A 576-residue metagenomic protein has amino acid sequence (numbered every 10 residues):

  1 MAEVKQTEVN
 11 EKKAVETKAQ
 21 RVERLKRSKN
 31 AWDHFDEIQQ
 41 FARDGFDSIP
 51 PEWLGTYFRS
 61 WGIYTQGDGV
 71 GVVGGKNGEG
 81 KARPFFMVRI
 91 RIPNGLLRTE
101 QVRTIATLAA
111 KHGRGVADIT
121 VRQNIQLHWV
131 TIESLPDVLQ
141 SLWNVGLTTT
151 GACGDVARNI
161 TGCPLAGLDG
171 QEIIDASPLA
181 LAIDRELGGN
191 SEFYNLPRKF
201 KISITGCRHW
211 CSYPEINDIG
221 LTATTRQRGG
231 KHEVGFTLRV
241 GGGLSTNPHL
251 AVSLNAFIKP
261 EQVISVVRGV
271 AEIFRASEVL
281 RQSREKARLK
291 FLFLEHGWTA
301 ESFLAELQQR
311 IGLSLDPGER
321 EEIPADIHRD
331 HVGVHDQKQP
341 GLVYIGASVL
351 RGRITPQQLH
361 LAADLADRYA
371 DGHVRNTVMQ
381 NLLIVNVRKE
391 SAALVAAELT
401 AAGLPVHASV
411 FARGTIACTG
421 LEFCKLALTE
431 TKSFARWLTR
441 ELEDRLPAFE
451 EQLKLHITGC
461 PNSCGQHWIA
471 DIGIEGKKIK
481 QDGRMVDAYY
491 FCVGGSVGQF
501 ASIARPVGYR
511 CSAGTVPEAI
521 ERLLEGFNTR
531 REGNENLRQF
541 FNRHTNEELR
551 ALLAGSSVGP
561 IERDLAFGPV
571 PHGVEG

Functional and structural regions predicted by a protein language model:
A2-G576: Peripheral terminal and linker regions in Fe-S/redox and tRNA-modifying enzymes
